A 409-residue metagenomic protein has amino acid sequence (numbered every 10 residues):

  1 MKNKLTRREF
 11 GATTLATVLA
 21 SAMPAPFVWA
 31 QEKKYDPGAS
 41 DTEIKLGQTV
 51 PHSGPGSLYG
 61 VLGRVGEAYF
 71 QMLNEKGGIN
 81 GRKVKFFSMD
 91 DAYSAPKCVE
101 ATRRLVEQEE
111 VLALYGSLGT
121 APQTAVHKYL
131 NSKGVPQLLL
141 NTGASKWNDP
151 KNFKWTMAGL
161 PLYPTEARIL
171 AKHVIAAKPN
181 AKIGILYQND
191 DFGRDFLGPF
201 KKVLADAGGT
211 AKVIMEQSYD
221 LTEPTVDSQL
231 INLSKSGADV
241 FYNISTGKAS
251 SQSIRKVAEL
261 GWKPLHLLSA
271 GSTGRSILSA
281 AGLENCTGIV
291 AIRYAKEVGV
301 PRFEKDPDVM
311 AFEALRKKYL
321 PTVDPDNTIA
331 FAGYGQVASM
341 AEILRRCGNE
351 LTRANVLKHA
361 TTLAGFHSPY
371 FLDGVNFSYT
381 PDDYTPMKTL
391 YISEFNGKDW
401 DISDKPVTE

Functional and structural regions predicted by a protein language model:
M1-V18: N-terminal secretory signal peptides and thylakoid transit peptides that target proteins across membranes
A30-L46, N80-K83, I175-N180: Immediate post-signal peptide segment of exported/extracytoplasmic ligand-binding proteins
E32-K34, L58-R64, K76-D149, G159 (+2 more regions): Beta-alpha junction/loop-to-helix N-cap segments that form part of ligand/metal-binding clefts
D36-S40, G47-G66, M89-P96, L118-G119 (+3 more regions): Extracytoplasmic "Venus flytrap"
D91, L138, S145-N148, Q217 (+3 more regions): Venus flytrap/periplasmic-binding-protein-like
P96-E100, S145-N148, F153-G261, R302-M310: Extracellular/periplasmic Venus flytrap/periplasmic-binding protein
I254-G333, I402-T408: Extracellular/periplasmic periplasmic-binding protein-like sensory domains
K318-A330, A341-W400: Segments of small-molecule ligand-sensing domains
